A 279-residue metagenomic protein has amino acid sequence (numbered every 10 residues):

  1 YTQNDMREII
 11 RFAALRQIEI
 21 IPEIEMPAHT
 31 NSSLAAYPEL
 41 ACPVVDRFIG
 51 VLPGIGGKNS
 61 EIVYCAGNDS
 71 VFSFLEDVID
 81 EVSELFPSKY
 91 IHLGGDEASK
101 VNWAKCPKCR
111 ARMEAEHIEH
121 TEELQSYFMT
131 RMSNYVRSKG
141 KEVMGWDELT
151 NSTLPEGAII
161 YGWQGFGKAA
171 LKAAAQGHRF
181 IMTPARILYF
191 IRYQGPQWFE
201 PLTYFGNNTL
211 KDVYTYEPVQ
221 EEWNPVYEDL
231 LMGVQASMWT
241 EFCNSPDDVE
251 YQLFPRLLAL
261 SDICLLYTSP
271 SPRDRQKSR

Functional and structural regions predicted by a protein language model:
Y1-K139: Substrate-binding cleft of carbohydrate-active enzyme catalytic domains
F12-A14, E228, L253: Solvent-exposed loop and beta-edge segments used for protein-protein assembly and interaction
G56, F128, L230, L253-R256 (+1 more regions): Alpha-helical structural motif
F86, G140-V143, S261-L265: Alpha-helix capping/termination and helix-coil
K100-V101, P107-F242: Catalytic-core regions of glycoside hydrolase
M238-L266: Extracellular low-complexity, Gly/Ser/Thr-rich intrinsically disordered linkers and protease-sensitive activation/hinge
Y267-Q276: Conserved small/polar residues in nucleotide/adenosyl-binding loops
